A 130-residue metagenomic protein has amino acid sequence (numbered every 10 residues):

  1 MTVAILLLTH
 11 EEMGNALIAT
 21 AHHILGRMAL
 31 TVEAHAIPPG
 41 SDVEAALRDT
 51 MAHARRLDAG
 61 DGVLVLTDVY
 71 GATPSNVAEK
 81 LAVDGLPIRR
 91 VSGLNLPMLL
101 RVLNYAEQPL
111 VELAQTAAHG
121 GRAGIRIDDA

Functional and structural regions predicted by a protein language model:
T2-A130: N-terminal loops that bind phosphate or other acidic moieties and the adjacent beta-alpha structural core
